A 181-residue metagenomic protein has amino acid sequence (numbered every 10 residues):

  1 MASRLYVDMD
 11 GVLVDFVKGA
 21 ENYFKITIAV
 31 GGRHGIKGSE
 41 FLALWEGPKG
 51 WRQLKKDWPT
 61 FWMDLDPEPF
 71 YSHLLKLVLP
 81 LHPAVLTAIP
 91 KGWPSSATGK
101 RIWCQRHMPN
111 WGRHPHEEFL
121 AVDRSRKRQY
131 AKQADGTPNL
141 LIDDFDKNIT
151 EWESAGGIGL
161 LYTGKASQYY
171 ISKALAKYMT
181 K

Functional and structural regions predicted by a protein language model:
M1-L54, S154, A166: Active-site neighborhood of HAD-like aspartate-dependent phosphohydrolases
R4, H116-W152: Conserved Lys-Pro-Asp/Glu-containing loop-to-beta segment of HAD-superfamily phosphomonoesterases, centered on
D8, L86-A88, I142: Short hydrophobic segments within beta-strands
V14-V17, E21-N22, P83, G92-S96 (+3 more regions): Short catalytic/ligand-binding loop motif for oxyanion handling, primarily in non-cytosolic enzymes, centered on
L44-E46, K55-V85, W93-T98: Short, acidic loop-to-helix structural element flanking the phosphoryl-transfer center in phosphate-processing enzymes
Y71-L74, K100-H107, N148: A general structural detector for well-ordered alpha-helical segments in enzyme core domains, enriched
A84-A97, R101, Q105-Q129: A short, structured active-site edge motif that brings together acidic residues
G136-A176: Acidic, Mg2+-coordinating phosphoryl-transfer loop and its flanking beta/alpha structural elements, shared across
